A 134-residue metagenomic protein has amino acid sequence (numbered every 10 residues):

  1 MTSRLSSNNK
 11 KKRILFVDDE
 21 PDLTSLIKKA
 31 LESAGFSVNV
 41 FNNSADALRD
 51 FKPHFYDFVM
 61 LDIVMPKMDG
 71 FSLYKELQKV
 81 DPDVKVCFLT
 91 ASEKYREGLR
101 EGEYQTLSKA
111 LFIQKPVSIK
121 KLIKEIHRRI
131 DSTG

Functional and structural regions predicted by a protein language model:
M1-R13, S118-G134: Non-catalytic signal-transmission and effector/linker regions of two-component phosphorelay proteins
K10-D22, I27-L31, V59, C87: Conserved acidic segment of CheY-like receiver
G35-N42, D50: Short hydrophobic/Thr-rich beta-strand motif most characteristic of the beta2 strand and flanking loop of CheY-like
N42-N43, D69-L73: Acidic catalytic/metal-coordinating carboxylates
H54-M60: Active-site beta3 strand of CheY-like receiver
D62, T90: Active-site residues of response regulator receiver
M65: Receiver (REC) domain active-site loop signature in two-component systems and cognate sites in sensor histidine kinases
S72, E93-Q114, K120-K124: Alpha4 helix (beta4-alpha4-beta5 surface) of REC/receiver domains from two-component response regulators
